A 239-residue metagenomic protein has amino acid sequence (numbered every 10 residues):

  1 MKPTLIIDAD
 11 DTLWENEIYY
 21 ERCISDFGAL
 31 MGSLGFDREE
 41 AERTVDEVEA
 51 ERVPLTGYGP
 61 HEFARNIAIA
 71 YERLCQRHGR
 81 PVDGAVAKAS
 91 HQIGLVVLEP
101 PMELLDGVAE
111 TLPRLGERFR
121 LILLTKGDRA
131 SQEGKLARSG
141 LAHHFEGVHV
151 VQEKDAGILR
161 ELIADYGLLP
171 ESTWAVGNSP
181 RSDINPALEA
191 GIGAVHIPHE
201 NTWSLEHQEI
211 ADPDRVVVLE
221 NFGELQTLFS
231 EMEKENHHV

Functional and structural regions predicted by a protein language model:
M1-I7, T12-T44: Active-site neighborhood of HAD-like aspartate-dependent phosphohydrolases
M1-K2, A109, P113, R120 (+1 more regions): Asp-based, Mg2+/Mn2+-dependent phosphohydrolase catalytic module
Y20-G28, A64, A68, R129: An amphipathic alpha-helix signature
G32-E47, Q76-S90, H144-G147: Short, surface-exposed acidic
V48-V97: A metal-dependent, Asp-based hydrolase signature
Q92-P100, F145-H149: Glycine-rich phosphate-binding "P-loop"
V97-P113: Active-site periphery "cap/insert" segments of enzyme catalytic domains
T125: Conserved phosphate-coupling serine/threonine residues in phosphotransfer and NTP-handling enzymes
